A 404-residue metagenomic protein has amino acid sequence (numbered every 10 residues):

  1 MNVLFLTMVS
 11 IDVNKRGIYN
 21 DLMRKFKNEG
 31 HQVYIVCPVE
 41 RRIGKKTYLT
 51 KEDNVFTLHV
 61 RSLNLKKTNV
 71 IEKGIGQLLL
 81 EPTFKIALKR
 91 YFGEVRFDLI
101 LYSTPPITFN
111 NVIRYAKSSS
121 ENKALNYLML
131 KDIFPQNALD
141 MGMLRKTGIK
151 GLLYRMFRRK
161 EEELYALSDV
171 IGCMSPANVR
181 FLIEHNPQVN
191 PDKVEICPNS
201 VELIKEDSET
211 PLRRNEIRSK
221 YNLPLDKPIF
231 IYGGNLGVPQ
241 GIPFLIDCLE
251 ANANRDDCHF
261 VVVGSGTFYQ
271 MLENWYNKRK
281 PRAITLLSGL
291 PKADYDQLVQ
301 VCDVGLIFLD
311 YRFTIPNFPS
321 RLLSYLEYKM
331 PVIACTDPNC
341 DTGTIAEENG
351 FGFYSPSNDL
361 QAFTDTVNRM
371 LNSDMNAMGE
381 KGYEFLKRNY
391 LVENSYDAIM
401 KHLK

Functional and structural regions predicted by a protein language model:
M1-L49, F56, E250-N254: N-terminal subdomain of nucleotide-sugar transferases
V13, G17, Q240, P291-Q300 (+2 more regions): Nucleotide-sugar-dependent
Y48-T50, D207-L223: A short helix/loop element that forms part of the nucleotide-sugar donor recognition site in Leloir-type
L65-E72, V95, K123-R159, I204: Acceptor-binding helix/loop patch of EC 2.4 sugar-transfer enzymes, predominantly nucleotide-sugar-dependent
T108-N111, Y115-E121, G151-C173: Membrane-proximal helix-turn-helix segments that form the acceptor-binding/catalytic region of lipid-linked
M174-A177, C197-S200: Carbohydrate-associated surface elements
P224-Q240, I246-L249, G379: Conserved donor-binding/catalytic core segment of Leloir-type glycosyltransferases
V263-G264, Y269-D296: Nucleotide-activated donor-binding/catalytic signature segment of Leloir-type glycosyltransferases, i.e., the conserved
